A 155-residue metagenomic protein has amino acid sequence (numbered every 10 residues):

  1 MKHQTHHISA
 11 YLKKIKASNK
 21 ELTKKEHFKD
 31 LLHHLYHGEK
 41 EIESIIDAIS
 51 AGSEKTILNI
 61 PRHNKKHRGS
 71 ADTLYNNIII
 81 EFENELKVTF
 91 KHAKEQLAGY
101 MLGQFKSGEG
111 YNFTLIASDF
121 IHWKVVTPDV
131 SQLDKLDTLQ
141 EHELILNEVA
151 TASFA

Functional and structural regions predicted by a protein language model:
M1-T114, H122, P128-D137: A short, conserved, highly charged catalytic patch centered on acidic carboxylates
D129-F154: A short alpha->loop->secondary-structure connector
